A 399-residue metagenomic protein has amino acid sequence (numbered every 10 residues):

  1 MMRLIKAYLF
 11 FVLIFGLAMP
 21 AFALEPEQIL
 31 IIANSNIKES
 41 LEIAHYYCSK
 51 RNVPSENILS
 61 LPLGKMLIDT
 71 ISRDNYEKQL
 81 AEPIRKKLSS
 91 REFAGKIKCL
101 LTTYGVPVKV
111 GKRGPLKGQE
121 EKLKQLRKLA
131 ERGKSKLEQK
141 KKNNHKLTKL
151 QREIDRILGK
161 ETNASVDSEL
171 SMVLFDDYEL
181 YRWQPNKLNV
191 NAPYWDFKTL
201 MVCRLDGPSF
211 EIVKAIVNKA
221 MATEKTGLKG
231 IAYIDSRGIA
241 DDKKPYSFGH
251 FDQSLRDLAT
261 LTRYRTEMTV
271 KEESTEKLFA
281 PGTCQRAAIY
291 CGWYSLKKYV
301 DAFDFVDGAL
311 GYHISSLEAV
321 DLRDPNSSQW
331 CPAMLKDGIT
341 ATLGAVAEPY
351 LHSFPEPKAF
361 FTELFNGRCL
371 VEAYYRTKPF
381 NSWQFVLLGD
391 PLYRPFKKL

Functional and structural regions predicted by a protein language model:
M1-L4: N-terminal secretory signal peptides that target proteins for export/translocation
K6-P20: Bacterial N-terminal signal peptides
L24-L399: Cysteine-dependent hydrolase recognition
